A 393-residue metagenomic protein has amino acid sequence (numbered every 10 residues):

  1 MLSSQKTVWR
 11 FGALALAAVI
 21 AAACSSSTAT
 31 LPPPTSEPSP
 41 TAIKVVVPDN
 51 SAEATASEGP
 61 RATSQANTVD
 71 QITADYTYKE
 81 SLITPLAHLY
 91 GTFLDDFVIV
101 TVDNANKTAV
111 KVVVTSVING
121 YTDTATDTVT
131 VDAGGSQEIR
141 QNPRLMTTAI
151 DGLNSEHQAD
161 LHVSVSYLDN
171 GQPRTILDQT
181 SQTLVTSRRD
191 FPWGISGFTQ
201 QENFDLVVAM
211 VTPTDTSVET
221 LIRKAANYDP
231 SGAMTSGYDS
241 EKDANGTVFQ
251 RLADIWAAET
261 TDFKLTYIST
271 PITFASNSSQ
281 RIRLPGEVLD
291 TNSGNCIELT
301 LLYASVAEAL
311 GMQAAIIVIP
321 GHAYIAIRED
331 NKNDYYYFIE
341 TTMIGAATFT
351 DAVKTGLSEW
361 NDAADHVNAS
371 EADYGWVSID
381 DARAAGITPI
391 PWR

Functional and structural regions predicted by a protein language model:
I20-A23: C-terminal motif of bacterial Sec signal peptides marking the signal peptidase cleavage site
S25-S27: Bacterial signal peptide processing site
I43-P48, A54-I99: Beta-sheet-dominated interaction scaffolds and their linkers
V100-N106: Asparagine-centered strand-capping/turn motif at beta-strand->loop junctions
V117-E156, L168-D169: Intrinsically disordered, low-complexity Pro/Gly/Ser/Thr-rich segments with frequent PxxP/GP/PP motifs and embedded
G171-A209: Short beta-strand elements
L206-T291, N333: Secondary-structure boundary elements
N277-S278, G294-A372: Hydrophobic/aromatic-rich core segments of domains that either
